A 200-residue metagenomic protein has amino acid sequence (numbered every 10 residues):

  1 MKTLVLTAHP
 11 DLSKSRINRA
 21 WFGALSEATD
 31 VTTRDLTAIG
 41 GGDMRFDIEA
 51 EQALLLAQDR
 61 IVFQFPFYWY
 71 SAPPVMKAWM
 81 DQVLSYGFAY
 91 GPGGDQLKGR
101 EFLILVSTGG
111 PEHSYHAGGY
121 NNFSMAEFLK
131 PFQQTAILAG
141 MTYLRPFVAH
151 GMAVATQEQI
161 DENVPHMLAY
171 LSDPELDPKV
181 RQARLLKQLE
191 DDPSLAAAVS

Functional and structural regions predicted by a protein language model:
M1-T37, L168: N-terminal beta1-alpha1 ligand-phosphate binding loop
L4-L6, T32-R34, L103-L105, L144-F147: Hydrophobic/aromatic beta-strand patches that form the interior of the parallel beta-sheet core in alpha/beta enzyme
R16-A20, F46, P74-A78, E158: Generic recognition of short, well-ordered alpha-helical segments
F22, S26, T135-S200: Glycine-rich phosphate/pyrophosphate-binding loop and the adjoining helix
T32-L55: N-terminal beta-loop-helix "entrance" segment that forms/cooperates in small-molecule cofactor or anionic ligand
G40, E112-H116, M152-A155: A short acidic, helix-capping loop that chelates divalent metal ions and anchors anionic groups
E49-Q133: Helix-loop-strand module that forms the ligand-binding subsite of alpha/beta enzymes
